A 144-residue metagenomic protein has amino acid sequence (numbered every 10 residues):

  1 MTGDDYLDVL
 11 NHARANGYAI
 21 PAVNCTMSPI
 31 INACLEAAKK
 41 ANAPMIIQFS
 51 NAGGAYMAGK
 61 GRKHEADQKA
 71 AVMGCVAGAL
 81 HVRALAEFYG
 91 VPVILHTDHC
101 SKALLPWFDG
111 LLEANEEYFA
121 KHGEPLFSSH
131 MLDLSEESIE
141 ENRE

Functional and structural regions predicted by a protein language model:
M1-D5, C25-P29, M73, A77 (+1 more regions): Conserved active-site and cofactor/substrate-binding residues in soluble primary-metabolism enzymes
M1-P21: N-terminal amphipathic alpha-helix/helix-capping segment at the start of soluble metabolic enzymes
G3, K102-D109, S135-E144: Active-site-adjacent beta->alpha loops and helix N-cap segments on the catalytic face of soluble alpha/beta enzymes
L10, I31, L35, A79-R83 (+3 more regions): Generic structural signal for well-ordered alpha-helices, preferentially at hydrophobic/aromatic core positions
A15-I20, A41-M45, Y89-V93, E124-S128: Short, well-ordered coil/turn segments that N-cap beta-strands
Y18-A19, A55-C75, A114-N142: Glycine-rich tight-turn/loop motif centered on a GG-T
N24, C34, D98: Conserved, mostly hydrophobic/aromatic
A38-F108: Active-site cofactor/substrate anionic-group-binding motifs, chiefly glycine- and Lys/Arg-rich phosphate-binding loops
